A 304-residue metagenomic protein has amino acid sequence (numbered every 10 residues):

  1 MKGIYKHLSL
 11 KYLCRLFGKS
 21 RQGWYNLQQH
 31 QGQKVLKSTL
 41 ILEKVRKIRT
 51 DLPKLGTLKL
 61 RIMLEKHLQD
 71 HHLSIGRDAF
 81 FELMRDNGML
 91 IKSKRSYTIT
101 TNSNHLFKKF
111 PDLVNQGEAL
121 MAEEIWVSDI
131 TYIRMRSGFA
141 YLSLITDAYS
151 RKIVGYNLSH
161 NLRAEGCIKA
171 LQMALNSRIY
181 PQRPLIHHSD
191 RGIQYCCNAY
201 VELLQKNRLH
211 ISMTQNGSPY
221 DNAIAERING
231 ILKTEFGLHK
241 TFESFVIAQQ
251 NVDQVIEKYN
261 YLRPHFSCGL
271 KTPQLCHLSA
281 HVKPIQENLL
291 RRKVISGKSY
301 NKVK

Functional and structural regions predicted by a protein language model:
M1-K2, F81, Y200-V201: Short amphipathic alpha-helical segments and helix-helix/interface helices
M1-L13, F17-G18: Double-stranded DNA-binding cores of transcription factors and transposases
K2, K6, K37-S38, H72 (+1 more regions): Residue-level marker of regulatory loop/turn positions in helix-turn-helix DNA-binding domains and in histidine
H7-S9, L55, I75, E243: Residue-level signal for the short linker/turn that defines the boundary of a DNA-recognition helix
C14, R21-M121, S218, Q274-V282: Basic, flexible linker segments flanking DNA-binding modules in nucleic acid-interacting mobile-element proteins
D70-R77, R85-S93, S103-L144, A148-E257: RNase H-like DDE/DDD metal-dependent nuclease/strand-transfer catalytic core used by mobile genetic elements
Q205-L209, I231-K304: C-terminal domain-tail junction helix/linker
